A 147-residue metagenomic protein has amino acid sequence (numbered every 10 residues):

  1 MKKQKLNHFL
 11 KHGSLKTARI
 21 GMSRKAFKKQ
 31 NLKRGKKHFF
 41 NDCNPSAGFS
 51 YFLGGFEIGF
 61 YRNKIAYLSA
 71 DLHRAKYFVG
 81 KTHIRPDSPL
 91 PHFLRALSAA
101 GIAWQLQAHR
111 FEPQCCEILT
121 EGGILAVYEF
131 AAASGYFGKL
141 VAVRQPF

Functional and structural regions predicted by a protein language model:
M1-C116, T120-F147: Short helix/turn-capping signatures at newly exposed starts of structured segments
